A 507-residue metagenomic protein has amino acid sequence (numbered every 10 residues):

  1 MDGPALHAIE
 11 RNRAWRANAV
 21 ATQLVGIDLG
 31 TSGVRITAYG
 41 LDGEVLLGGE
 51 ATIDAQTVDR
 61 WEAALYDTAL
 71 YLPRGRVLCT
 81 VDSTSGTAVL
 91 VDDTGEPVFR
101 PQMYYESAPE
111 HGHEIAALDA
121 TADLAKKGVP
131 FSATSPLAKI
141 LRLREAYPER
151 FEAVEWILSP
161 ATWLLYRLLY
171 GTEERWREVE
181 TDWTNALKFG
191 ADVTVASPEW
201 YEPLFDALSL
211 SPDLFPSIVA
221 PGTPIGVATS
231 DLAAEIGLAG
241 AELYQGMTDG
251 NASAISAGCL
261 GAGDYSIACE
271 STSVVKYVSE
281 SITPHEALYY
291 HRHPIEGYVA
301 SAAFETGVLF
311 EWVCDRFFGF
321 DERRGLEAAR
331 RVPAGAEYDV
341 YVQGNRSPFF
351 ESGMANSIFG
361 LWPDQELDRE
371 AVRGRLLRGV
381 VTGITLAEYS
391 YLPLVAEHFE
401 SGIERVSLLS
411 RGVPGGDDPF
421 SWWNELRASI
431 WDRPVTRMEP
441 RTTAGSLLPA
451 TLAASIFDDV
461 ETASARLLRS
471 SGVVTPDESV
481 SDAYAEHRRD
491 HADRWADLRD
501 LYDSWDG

Functional and structural regions predicted by a protein language model:
M1-R100, A125, A153, P216-S217 (+4 more regions): N-terminal glycine/serine-rich phosphate-binding loop of ATP-dependent small-molecule kinases, especially carbohydrate
L29-T31, A125-G240, Y244-M247: Gly/Ser/Thr-rich active-site cleft segment
D67-L72, G250, L376-E404, A453 (+1 more regions): Phosphate/ATP-binding catalytic cores across multiple sugar-kinase/actin-like superfamilies, primarily ASKHA
K126, I140, R144-Y147, Y166 (+6 more regions): A short helix-loop
G190-Y298, D417-N424: ATP-dependent carbohydrate kinase catalytic cores
D249-S256, F304, E311-C314, T382 (+3 more regions): Glycine-rich phosphate-binding/hydrolytic loop that grips phosphoryl groups
A334-R437: Activation-segment/catalytic-loop signature of the eukaryotic protein kinase fold
I456-G507: Acidic, glycine/GT-rich loop-and beta-edge segments that sit at the periphery of enzyme/chaperone cores
